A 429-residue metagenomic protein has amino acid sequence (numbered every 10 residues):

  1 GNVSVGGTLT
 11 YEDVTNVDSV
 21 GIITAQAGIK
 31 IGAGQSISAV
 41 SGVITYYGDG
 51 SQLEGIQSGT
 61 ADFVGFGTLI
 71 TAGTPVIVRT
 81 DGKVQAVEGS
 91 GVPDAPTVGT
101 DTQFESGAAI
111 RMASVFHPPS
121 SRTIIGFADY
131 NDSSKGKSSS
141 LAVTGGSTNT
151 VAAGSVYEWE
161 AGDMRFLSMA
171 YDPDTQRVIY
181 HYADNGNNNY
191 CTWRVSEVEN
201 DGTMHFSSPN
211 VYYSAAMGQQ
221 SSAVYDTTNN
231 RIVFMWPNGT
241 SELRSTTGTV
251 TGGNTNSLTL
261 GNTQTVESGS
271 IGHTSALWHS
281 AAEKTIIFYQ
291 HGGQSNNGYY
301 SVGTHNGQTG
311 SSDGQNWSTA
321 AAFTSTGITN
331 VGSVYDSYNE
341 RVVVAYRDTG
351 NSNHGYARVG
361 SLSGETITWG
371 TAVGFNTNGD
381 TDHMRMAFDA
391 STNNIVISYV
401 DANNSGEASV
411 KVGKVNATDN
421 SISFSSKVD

Functional and structural regions predicted by a protein language model:
G1-A72, V76-D94: Intrinsic low-complexity, repeat-rich intrinsically disordered segments enriched in small/flexible residues
V92-D429: Extracellular, repeat-based ectodomains that mediate carbohydrate processing or recognition
